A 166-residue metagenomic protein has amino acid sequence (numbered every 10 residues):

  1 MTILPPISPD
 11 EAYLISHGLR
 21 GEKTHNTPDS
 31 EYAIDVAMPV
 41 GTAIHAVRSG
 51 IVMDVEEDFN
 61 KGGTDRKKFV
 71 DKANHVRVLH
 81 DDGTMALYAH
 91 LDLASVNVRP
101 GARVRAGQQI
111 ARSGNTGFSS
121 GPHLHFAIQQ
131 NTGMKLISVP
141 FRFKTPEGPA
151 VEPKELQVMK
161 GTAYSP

Functional and structural regions predicted by a protein language model:
M1-A73, Y164-P166: Surface-exposed, glycine-biased beta-strand/turn segments
I3, I7-P9, S16, V70 (+2 more regions): Acidic, glycine-rich catalytic/binding loops that coordinate metals and/or anionic ligands
H17, D54, H90-S95, R112-N115 (+1 more regions): A residue-level detector for short acidic-glycine micro-motifs
T24-D29, V76-Y88: Short, basic/aromatic beta-hairpin or loop at an interaction surface
H45, T84-G107: Short histidine-centered loop motifs in beta-beta connectors
K61-R66, S113-H125: Active-site loop architecture of trypsin-fold serine endopeptidases
V76, R105-G117: Short hydrophobic beta/alpha edge segments that flank linear recognition/processing sites
L87-L93, S120-Q129: Histidine-centered catalytic micro-motifs
